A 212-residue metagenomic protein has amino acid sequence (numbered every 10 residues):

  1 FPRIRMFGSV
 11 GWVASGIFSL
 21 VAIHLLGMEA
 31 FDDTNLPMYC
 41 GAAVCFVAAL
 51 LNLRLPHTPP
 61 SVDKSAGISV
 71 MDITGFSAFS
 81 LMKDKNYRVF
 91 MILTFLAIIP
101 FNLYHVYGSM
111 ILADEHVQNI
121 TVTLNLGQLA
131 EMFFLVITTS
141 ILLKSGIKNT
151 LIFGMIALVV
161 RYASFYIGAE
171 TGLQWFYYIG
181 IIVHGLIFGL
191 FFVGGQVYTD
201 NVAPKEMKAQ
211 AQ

Functional and structural regions predicted by a protein language model:
F1, L190-P204: Intracellular juxtamembrane helix-capping segments at the cytosolic ends of symmetry-related transmembrane helices
P2-F7, D32-Y39, A113-M132, W175-Y178: Loop-to-transmembrane helix entry
I23-G27, F134-I147: Helix-to-loop junctions at the C-terminal end of transmembrane segments in multipass secondary transporters
N35-R54: Symmetry-related core transmembrane helices of the 12-TM Major Facilitator Superfamily/SLC fold
P56-L93: Juxtamembrane intracellular "pre-TM" segments in multi-pass secondary transporters
N86-N125: Helix-loop boundary and gating motifs at the non-cytosolic
I156-E170: C-terminal ends and interior cores of transmembrane alpha-helices in multi-pass membrane transporters/permeases
Y166-G180: Helix-loop junctions at membrane interfaces in 12-TM secondary transporters
